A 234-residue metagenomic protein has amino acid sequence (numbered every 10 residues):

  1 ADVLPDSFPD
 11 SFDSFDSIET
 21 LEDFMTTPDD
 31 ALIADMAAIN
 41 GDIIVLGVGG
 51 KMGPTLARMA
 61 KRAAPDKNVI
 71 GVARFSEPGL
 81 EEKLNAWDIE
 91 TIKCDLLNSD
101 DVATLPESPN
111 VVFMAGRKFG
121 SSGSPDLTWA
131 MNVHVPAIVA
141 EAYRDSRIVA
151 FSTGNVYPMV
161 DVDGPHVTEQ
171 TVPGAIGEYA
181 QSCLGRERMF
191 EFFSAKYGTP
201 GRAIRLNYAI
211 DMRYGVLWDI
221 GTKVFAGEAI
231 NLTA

Functional and structural regions predicted by a protein language model:
A1-I44: Non-catalytic terminal and boundary segments that flank Rossmann-like NAD(P)-dependent oxidoreductase
D42, N110-M114, K118, H134-E178: Conserved Rossmann-fold NAD(P)-dependent oxidoreductase catalytic core, especially the SDR/UDP-sugar
I44-K61: N-terminal Rossmann NAD(P)H-binding glycine-rich loop of SDR-like oxidoreductase domains
G50, N132, Y179-C183: Active-site YXXXK catalytic motif of short-chain dehydrogenase/reductase
P54, P78, K83-M131: NAD(P)H-binding glycine-rich loop region in Rossmannoid oxidoreductase-like domains and their noncatalytic homologs
R62-N68: Conserved S-adenosyl-L-methionine
V72-S76: N-terminal Rossmann-fold cofactor-binding loop
D163-G164, I176, L184-A234: NAD(P)-dependent short-chain dehydrogenase/reductase
